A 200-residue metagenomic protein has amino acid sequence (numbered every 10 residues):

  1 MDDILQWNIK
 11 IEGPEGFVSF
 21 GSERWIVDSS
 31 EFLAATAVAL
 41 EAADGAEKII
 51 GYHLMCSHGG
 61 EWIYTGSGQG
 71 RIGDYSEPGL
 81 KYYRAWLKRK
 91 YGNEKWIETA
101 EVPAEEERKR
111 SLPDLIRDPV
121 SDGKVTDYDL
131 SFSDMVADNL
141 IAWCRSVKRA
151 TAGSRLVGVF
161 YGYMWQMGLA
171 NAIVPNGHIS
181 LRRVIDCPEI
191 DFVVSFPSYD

Functional and structural regions predicted by a protein language model:
D2-V184, E189-F192, F196-Y199: Polysaccharide-binding and catalytic clefts of secreted carbohydrate-active enzymes
